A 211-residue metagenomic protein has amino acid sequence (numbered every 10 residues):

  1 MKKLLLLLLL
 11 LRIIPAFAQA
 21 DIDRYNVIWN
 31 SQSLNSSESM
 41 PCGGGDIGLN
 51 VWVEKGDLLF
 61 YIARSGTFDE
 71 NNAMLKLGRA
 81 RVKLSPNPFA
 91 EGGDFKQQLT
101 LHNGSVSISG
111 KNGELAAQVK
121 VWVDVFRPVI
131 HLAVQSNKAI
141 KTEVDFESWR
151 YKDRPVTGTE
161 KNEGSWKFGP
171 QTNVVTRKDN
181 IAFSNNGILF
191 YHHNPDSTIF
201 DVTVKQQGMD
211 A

Functional and structural regions predicted by a protein language model:
M1-A20: Bacterial Sec-dependent N-terminal signal peptides
Q19-A211: Aromatic-residue-lined binding/catalytic grooves and analogous aromatic/hydrophobic interfacial grooves in multimeric
